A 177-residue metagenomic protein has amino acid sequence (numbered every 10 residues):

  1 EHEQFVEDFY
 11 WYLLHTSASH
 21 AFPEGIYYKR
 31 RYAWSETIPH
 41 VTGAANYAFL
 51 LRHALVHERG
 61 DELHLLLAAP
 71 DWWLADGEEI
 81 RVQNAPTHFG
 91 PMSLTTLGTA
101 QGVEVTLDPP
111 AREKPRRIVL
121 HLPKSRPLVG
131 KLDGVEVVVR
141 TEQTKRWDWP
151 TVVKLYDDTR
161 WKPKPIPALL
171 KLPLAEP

Functional and structural regions predicted by a protein language model:
E3-E176: Non-catalytic C-terminal accessory modules of carbohydrate-active enzymes
